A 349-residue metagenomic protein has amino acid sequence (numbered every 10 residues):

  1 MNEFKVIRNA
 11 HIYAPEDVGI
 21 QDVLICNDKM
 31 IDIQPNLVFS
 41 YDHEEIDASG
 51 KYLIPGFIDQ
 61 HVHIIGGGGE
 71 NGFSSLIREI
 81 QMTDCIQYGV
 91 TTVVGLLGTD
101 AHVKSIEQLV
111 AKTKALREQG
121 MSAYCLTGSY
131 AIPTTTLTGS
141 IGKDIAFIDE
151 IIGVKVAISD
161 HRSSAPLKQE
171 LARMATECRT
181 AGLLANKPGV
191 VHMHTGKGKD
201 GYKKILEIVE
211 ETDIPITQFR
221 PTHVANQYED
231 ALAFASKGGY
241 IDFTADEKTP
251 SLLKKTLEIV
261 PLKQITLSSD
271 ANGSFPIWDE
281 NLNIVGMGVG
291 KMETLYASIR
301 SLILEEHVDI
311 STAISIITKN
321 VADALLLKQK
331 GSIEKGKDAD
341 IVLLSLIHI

Functional and structural regions predicted by a protein language model:
M1-K5, H11-I54: Histidine-rich, glycine-flanked metal-binding segment
A10, D28, G50, H61 (+7 more regions): Divalent metal-coordination and catalytic microenvironments
D42-S49, M82, S140-I145, P250-L262: Short amphipathic alpha-helices and their capping/turn segments at secondary-structure boundaries
A48-A111: Metal-associated gating/positioning segment near the N- to mid-region
T99-V110, M121-I214, P221, N226: Buried, small/hydrophobic-residue-enriched core segments of structured protein domains
R162, E177-W278, I284-V285: Active-site core of metal-dependent hydrolases
P261-L344: His/Asp/Glu-enriched, well-ordered alpha-helical/loop segment that forms or immediately abuts the divalent-metal
I347-I349: Conserved small/polar residues in nucleotide/adenosyl-binding loops
